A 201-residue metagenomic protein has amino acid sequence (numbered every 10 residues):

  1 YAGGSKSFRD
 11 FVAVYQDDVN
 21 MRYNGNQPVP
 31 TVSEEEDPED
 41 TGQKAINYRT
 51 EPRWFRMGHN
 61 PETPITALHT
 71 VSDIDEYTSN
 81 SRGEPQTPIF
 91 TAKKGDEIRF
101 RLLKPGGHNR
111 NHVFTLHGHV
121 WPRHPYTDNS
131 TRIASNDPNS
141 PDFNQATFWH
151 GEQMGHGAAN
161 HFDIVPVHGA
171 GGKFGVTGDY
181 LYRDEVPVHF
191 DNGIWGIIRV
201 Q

Functional and structural regions predicted by a protein language model:
Y1-Q201: Copper-binding active sites and cupredoxin-like electron-transfer domains, recognizing His/Cys-rich ligand loops
